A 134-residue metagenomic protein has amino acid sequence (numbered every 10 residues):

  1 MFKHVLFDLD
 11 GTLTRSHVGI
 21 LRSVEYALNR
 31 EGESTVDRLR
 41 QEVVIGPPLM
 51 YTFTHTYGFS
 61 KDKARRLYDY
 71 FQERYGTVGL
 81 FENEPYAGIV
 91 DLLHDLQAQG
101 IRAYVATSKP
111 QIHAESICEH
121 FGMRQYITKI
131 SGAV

Functional and structural regions predicted by a protein language model:
F2-V90, Q97: N-terminal helical cap/lid subdomain that shapes the substrate entry/recognition surface in HAD-like hydrolases
T12, I89-C118, S131-A133: Substrate-recognition element of Asp-dependent hydrolases with the DxDx(T/V) motif
S34, M123-T128: Conserved H-loop
L49, T128-K129: Acidic/polar active-site rim loop that often engages polyanionic ligands
T54, H120-R124: Short, hinge-like loop/turn segments at secondary-structure boundaries
